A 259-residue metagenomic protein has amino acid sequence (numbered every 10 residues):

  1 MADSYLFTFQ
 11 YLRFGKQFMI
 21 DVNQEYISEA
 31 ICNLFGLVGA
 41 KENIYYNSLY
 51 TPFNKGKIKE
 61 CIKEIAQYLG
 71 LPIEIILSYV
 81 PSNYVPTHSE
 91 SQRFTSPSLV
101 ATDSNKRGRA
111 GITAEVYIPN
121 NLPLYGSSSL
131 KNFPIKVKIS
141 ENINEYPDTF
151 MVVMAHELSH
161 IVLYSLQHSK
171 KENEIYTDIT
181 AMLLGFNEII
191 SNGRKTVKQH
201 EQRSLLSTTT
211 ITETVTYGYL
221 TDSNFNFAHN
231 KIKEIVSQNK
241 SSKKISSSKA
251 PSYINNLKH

Functional and structural regions predicted by a protein language model:
M1-S96, H259: N-terminal low-structure segments adjacent to metalloprotease catalytic domains across cellular compartments
F9-R13, Q17-C32, L49-F53, L205-H259: Pan-zinc metallopeptidase signature
A66-L69, I76, N132-I139, M182: A Zn2+-metalloprotease active-site environment signal
V80-P147: Active-site scaffold of zinc-dependent metalloenzymes
S140-N144, V162-K170: Short helix/strand-bridging catalytic loops that position acidic/His residues to coordinate divalent metals and engage
P147-M154, E188-N192: A structural motif
M151-S165: Active-site recognition of the HExxH zinc-binding catalytic motif
K171-T208: Post-HExxH zinc-binding segment in Zn-dependent metallohydrolases
